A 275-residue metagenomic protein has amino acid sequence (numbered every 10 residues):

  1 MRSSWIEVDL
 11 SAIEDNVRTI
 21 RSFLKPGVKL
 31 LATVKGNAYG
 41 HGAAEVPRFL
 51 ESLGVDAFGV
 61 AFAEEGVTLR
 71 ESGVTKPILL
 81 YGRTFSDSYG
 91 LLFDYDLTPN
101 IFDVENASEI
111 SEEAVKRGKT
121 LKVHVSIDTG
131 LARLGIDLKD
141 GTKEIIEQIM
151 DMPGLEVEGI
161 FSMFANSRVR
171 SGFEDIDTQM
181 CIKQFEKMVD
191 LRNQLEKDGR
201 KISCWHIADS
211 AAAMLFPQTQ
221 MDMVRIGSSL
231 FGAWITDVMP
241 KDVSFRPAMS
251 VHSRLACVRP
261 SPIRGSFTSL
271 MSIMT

Functional and structural regions predicted by a protein language model:
M1-T98, T120, E156: A charged N-terminal "starter" segment
R2, G36-R48, E113, K122 (+2 more regions): Active-site loop/helix belt of alpha/beta enzymes
E64, G82-D87, V104-A107, I127-T129 (+1 more regions): Short, acidic/turn-prone active-site loops that include or flank metal/cofactor- and phosphate-binding residues
G66-T68, A107-E113, R117, Q179-K183: Active-site-adjacent beta->alpha loops and helix N-cap segments on the catalytic face of soluble alpha/beta enzymes
G66-V67, S86-Y89, A107-S108, T142 (+1 more regions): Short, well-ordered alpha-helical microsegments
T98-S108, L138-E144: Glycine-rich anion/phosphate-binding loops
I101, K116-K119, V123: Replace "Mg2+/Mn2+-dependent" with "divalent metal-dependent
H252-T275: Functionally critical, mid-to-C-terminal surface segments that flank or help form catalytic/ligand
